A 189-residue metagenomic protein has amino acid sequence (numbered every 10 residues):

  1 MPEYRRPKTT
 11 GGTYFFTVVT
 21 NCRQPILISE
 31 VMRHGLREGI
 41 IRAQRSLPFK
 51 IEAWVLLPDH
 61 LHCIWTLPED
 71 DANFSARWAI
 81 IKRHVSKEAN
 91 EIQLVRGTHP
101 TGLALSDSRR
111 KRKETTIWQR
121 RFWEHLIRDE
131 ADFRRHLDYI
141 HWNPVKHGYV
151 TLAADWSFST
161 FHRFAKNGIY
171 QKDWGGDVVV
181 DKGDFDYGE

Functional and structural regions predicted by a protein language model:
M1-E189: Short catalytic/metal-binding and nucleic-acid-binding patches
